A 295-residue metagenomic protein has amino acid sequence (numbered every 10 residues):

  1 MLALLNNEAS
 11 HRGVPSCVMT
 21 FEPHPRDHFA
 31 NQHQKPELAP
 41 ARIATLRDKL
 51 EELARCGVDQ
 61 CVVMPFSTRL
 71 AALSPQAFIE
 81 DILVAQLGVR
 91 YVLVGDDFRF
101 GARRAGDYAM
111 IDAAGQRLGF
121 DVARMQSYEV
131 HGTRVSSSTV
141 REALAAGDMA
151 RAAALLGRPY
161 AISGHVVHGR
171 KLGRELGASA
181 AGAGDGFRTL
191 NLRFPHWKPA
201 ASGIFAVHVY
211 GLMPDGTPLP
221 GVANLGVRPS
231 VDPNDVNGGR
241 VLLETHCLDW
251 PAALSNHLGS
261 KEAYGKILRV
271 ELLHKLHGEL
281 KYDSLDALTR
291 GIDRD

Functional and structural regions predicted by a protein language model:
M1-T45, E51: N-terminal catalytic cores of NTP/NDP-binding nucleotidyl/phosphoryl-transfer enzymes
A9, G169-D295: Phosphate/ribose-recognition catalytic cores of enzymes acting on nucleotide-derived substrates
P15-C17, Q60, Y91, A123 (+1 more regions): A structural signal for isolated positions on well-ordered beta-strands in alpha/beta enzyme cores
V18-P23, C56-R69, Q126: A conserved beta-strand->alpha-helix junction
L46-R47, Q76: Structural motif corresponding to alpha-helix initiation and N-cap regions
K49, A54-Q60, G147: Structural recognition of alpha->loop->beta junctions
R69-F187, E279-D293: Classical nucleotidyltransferase
